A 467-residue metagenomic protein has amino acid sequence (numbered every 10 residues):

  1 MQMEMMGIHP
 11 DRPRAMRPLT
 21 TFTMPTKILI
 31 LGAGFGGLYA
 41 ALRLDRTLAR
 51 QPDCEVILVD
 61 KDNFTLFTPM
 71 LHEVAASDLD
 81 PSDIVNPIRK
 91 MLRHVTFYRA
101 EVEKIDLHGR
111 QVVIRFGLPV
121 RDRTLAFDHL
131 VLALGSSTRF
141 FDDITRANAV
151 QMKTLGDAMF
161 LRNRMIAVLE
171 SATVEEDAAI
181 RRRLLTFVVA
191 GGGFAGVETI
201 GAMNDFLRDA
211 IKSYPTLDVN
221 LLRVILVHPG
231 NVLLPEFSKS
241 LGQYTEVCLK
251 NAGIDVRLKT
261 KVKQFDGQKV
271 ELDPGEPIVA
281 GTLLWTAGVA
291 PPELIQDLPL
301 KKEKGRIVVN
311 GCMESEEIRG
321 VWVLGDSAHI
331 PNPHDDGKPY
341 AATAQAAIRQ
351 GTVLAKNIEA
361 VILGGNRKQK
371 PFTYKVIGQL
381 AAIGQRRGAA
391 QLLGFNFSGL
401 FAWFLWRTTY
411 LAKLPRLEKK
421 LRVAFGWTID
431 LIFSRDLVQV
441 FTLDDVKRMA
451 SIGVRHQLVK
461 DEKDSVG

Functional and structural regions predicted by a protein language model:
L19-T26, T96-V188, L284: FAD-binding core/adjacent interface of flavoenzyme oxidoreductases
T21-R99, E103-K104, F187, F194-F237 (+2 more regions): Beta1-alpha1 glycine-rich phosphate/pyrophosphate-binding loop at the start of Rossmann-like nucleotide-binding domains
G36, G135-T138, I200, V289-P291: Short glycine-rich anion-binding loops that position phosphate/pyrophosphate groups of nucleotides and phosphorylated
A41, D205-R208, Q345-Y374: Internal hydrophobic alpha-helix adjacent to the cofactor/substrate pocket in enzyme cavities
E55, V95-I114, N204-G311, S315-E317 (+1 more regions): A Rossmann-like FAD-binding core segment of flavoenzymes
A147-D177, Q268-E271, P277-R349: FAD-site-proximal beta/loop scaffold in flavoenzymes
K356-G467: C-terminal, flexible cofactor-proximal segment of oxidoreductases
